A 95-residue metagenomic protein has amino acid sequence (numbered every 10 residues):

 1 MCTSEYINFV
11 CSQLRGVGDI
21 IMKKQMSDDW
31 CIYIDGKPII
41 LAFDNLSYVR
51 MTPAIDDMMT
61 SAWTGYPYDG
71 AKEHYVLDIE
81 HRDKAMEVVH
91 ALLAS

Functional and structural regions predicted by a protein language model:
M1-S95: Charge-dense, helix-prone N-terminal extensions
